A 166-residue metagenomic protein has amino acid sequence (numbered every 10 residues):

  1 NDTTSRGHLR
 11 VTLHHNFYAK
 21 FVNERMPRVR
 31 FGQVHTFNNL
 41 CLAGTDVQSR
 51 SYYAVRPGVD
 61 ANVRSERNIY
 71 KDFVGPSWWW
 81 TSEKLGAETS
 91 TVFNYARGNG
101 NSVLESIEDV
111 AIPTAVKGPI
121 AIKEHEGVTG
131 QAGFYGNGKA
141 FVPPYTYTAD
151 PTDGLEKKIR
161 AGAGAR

Functional and structural regions predicted by a protein language model:
N1-R25, Q33-D46, A61-D72: Right-handed parallel beta-helix
S49-R50: Extended, non-catalytic subsegments within catalytic or DNA/protein-binding/adaptor domains
R64-R166: Long, contiguous C-terminal flanking segments immediately downstream of a protein's structured core
